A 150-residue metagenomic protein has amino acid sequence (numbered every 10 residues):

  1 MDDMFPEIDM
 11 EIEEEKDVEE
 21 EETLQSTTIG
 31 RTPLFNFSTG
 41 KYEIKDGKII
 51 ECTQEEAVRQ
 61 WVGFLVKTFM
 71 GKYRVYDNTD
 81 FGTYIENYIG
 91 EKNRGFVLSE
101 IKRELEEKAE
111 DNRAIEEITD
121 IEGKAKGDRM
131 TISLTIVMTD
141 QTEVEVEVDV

Functional and structural regions predicted by a protein language model:
M1-E100, T119, K124-V150: Immediate N-terminus of the mature polypeptide
L105-E122: Short acidic amphipathic segments
